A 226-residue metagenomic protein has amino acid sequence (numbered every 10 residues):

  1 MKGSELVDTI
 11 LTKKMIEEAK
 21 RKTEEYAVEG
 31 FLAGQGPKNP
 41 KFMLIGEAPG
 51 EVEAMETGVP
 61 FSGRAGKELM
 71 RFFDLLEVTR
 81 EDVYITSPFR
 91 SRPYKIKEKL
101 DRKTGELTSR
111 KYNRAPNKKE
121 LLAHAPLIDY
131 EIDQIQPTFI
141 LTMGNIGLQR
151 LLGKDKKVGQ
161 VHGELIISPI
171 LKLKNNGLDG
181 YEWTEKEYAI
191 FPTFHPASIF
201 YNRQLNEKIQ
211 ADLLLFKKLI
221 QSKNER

Functional and structural regions predicted by a protein language model:
M1-L75, E81, L178-K186, S222-R226: Active-site and ligand/interface coordination hotspots across diverse enzymes and nucleic-acid-associated assemblies
K2-I10, S91-R226: Glycine/proline-rich loop-helix segments at beta-alpha junctions forming the active-site rim of enzyme cores
L76-E77, I132: Glycine-rich helix-loop-beta junction characteristic of Rossmann-like nucleotide cofactor-binding loops
R80-V83, T138-F139: Short acidic capping loops at alpha-helix termini that bridge into adjacent secondary structure
T86-S87: Positively charged, solvent-exposed patches that mediate nucleic-acid binding
